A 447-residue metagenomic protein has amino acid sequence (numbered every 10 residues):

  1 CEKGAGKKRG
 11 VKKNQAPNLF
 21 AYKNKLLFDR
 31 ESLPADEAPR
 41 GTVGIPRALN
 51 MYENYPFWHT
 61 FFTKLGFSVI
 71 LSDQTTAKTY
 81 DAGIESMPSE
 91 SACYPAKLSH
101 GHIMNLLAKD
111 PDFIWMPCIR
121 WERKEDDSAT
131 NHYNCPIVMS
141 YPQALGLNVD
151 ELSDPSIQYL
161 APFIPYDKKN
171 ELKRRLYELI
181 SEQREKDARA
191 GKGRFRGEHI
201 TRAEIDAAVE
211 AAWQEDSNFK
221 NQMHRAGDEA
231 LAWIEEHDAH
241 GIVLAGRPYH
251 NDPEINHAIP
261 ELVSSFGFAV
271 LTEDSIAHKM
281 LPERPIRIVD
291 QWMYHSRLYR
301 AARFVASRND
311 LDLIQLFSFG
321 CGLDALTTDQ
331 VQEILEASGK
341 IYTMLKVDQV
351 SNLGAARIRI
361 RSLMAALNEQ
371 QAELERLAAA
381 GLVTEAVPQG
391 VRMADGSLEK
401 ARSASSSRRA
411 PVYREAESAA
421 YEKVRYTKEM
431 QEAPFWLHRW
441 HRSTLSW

Functional and structural regions predicted by a protein language model:
C1-W447: An N-terminal assembly and electron-transfer interface module characteristic of large anaerobic redox and radical
